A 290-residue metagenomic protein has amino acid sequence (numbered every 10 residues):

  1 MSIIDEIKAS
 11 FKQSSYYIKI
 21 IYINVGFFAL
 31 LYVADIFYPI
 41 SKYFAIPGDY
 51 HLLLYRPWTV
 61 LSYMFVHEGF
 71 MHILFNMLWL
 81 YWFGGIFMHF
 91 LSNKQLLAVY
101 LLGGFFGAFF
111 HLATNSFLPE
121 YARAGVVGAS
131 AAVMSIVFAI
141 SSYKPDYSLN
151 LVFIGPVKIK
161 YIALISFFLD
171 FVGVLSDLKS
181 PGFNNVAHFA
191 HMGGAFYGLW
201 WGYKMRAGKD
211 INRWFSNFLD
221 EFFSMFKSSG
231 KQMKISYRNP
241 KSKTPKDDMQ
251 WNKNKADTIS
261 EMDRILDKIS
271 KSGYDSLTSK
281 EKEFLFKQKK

Functional and structural regions predicted by a protein language model:
M1-W251, K255-D257, E261, I265: A detector for small-residue-rich transmembrane helices and their helix-helix packing motifs
K255-K290: Terminal membrane-proximal soluble interaction domains of membrane-associated proteins
